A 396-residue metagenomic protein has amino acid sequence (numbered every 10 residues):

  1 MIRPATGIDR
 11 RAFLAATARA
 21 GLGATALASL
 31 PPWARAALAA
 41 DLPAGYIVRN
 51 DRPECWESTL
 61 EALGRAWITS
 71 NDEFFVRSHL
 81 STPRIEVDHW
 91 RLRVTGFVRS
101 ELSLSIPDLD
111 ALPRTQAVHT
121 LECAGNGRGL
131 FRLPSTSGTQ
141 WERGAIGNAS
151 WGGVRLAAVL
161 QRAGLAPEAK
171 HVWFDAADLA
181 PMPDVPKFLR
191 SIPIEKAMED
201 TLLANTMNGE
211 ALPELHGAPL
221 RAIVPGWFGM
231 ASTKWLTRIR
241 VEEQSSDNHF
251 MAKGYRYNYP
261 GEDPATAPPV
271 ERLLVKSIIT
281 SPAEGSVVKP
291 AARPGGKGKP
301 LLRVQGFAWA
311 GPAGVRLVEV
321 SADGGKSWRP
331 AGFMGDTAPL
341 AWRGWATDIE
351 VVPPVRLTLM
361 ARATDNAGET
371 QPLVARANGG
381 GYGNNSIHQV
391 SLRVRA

Functional and structural regions predicted by a protein language model:
M1-A12, L27, R35: N-terminal secretory signal peptides
R3, G21-L22, G164: Short amphipathic alpha-helical segments with coiled-coil-like heptad repeat character
G7-I8, A16, P32, Y46 (+2 more regions): Short alpha-helical segments used as structural interaction elements across diverse proteins
T17-T25: Sec-dependent signal peptide hydrophobic core
G23, P31-P32: Extracytoplasmic entry segments of secretory-pathway proteins
L38-A396: Structured, non-membrane catalytic/scaffold regions adjacent to prosthetic-group chemistry
